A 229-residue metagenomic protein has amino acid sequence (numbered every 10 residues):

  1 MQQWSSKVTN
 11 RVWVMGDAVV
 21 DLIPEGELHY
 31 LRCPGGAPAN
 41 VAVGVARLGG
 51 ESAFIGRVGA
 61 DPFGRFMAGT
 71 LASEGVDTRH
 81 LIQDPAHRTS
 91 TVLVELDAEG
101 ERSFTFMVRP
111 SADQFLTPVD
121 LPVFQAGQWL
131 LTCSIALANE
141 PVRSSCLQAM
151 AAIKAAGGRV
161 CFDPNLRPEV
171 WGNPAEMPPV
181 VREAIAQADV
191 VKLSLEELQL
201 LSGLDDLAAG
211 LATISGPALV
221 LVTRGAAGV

Functional and structural regions predicted by a protein language model:
Q2-D77: Glycine-rich phosphate/adenosyl-contacting loop at the front of the ribokinase-like
A18, I135, P164: Active-site metal-binding loops of divalent metal-dependent hydrolases
V43, G69, A151, R182 (+1 more regions): Alpha-helical segments flanking ligand/cofactor-binding loops in enzyme cores
A46, A72, A151-A155, I185: Anion (oxyanion) recognition and catalysis
E51-C133: Conserved N-terminal subdomain of the carbohydrate kinase-like
A156, V170-V229: Conserved phosphate/ATP/ADP-binding segment of small-molecule kinases
G157-P164: Short beta-strand/loop segments at the ligand-binding rim of alpha/beta enzyme cores
P164-V170: A short, histidine- and acid-enriched strand-loop-helix "catalytic/donor-clamping" loop that lines the nucleotide-sugar
